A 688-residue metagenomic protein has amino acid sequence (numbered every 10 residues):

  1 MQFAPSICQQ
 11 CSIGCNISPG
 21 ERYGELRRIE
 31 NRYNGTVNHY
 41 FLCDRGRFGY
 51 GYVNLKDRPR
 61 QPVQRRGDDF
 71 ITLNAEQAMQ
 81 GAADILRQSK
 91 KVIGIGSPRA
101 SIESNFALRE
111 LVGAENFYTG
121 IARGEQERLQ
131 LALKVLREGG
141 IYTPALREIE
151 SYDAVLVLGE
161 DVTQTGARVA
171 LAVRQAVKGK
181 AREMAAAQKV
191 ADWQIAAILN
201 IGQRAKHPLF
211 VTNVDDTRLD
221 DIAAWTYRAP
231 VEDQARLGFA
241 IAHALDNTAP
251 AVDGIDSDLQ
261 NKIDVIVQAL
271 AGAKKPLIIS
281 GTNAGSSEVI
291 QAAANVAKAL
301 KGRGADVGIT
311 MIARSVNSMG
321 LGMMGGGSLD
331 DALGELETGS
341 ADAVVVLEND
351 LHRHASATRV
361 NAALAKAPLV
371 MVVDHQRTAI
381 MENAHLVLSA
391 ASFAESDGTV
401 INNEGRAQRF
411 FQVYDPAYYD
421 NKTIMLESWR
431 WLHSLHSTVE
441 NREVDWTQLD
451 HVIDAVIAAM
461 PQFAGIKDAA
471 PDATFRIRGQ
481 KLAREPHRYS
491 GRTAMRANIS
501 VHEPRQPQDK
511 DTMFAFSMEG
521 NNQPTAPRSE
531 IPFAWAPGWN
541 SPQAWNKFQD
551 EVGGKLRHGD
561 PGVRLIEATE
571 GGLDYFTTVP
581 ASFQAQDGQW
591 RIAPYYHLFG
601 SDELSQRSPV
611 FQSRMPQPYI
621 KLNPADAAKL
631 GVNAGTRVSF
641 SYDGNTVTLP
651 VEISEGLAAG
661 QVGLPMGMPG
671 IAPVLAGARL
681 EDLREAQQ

Functional and structural regions predicted by a protein language model:
M1-Q2, P98-R99, N283, A313-V316 (+1 more regions): A glycine-rich phosphate-binding loop feature that marks nucleotide/adenosyl-phosphate handling sites
M1-S257, D264-V265, R528-Q543, K547-G562 (+7 more regions): N-terminal export/assembly segments and adjacent metallocofactor-ligating motifs of anaerobic energy-metabolism
S89, Y152-D153, A223-A224, A273 (+3 more regions): Short, well-ordered alpha-helix to beta-strand connector turns
V92, F117, L209, P276 (+2 more regions): Hydrophobic/aromatic residues located in beta-strands of well-ordered beta-sheets within soluble catalytic
V92-S101, D258, S280-G285, E348-H352: Conserved short loop/turn motifs at secondary-structure junctions
V157, T163-R218, D330-N421, S437 (+1 more regions): A cross-kingdom feature strongest in bacterial/archaeal respiratory oxidoreductases
A271, P276-T338: A glycine-rich, hydrophobic/aromatic-adjacent loop/helix-cap motif
S428-T447: Non-catalytic, well-ordered alpha-helical segments in soluble enzyme domains
